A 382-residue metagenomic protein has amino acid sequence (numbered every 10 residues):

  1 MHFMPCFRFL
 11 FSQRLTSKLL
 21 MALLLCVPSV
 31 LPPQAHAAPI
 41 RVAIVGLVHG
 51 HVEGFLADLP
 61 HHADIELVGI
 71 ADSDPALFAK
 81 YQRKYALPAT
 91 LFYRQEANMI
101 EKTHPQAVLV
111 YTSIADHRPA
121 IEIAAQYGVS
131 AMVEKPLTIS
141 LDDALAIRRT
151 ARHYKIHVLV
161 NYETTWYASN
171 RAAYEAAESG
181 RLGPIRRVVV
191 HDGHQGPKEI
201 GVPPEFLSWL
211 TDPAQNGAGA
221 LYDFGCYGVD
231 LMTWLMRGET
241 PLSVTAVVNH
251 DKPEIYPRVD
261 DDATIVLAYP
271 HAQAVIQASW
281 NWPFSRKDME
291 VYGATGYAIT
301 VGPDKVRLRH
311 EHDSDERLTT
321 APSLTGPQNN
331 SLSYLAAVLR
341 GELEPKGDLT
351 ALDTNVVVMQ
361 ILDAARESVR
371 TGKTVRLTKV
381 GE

Functional and structural regions predicted by a protein language model:
M1-L15: N-terminal secretory signal peptides that target proteins for export/translocation
T16-V30: Bacterial N-terminal signal peptides
C26, A35-A86: N-terminal Rossmann-like dinucleotide-binding module
A89-Q95: Conserved SAM-binding strand-loop segment of SAM-dependent methyltransferases
K102, A107, S113-I114, R118-T165 (+1 more regions): Beta-strand-loop-alpha-helix segment that lines the small-molecule cofactor/substrate pocket of alpha/beta enzymes
A107-L109, A337-E382: C-terminal helix-rich "cap/oligomerization" subdomain common to oxidoreductases
T165-I255, G372: Predominantly a Rossmann-like dinucleotide-binding segment in NAD(P)-dependent oxidoreductases
G228-K305, L332-E344, A364-A365, G381-E382: Contiguous beta-strand/loop segments that form the cofactor/metal-binding neighborhood of enzyme cores
